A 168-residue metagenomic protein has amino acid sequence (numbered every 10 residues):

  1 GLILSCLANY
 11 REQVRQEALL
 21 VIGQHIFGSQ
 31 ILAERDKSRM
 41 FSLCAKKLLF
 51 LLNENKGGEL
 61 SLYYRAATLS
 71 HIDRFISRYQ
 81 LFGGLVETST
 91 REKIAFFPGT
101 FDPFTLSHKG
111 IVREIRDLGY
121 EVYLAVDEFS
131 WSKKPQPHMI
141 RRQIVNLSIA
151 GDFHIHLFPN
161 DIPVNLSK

Functional and structural regions predicted by a protein language model:
L4-K168: Nucleotidyltransferase catalytic core that binds NTPs
